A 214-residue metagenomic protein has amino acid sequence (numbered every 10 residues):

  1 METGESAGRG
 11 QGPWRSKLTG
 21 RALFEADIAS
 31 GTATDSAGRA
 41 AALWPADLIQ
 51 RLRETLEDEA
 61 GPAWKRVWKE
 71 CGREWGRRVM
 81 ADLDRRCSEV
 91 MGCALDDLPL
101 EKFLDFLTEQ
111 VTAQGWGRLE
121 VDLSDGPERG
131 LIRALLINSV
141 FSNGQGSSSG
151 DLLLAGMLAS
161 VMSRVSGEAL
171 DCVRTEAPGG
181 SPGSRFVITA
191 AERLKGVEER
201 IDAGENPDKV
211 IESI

Functional and structural regions predicted by a protein language model:
M1-L131, N138-L152, D171, T175-I214: N-terminal accessory segment detector
L152-G167: Active-site helix/loop of acyl-thioester processing domains in fatty-acid/polyketide metabolism, spanning hotdog-fold
